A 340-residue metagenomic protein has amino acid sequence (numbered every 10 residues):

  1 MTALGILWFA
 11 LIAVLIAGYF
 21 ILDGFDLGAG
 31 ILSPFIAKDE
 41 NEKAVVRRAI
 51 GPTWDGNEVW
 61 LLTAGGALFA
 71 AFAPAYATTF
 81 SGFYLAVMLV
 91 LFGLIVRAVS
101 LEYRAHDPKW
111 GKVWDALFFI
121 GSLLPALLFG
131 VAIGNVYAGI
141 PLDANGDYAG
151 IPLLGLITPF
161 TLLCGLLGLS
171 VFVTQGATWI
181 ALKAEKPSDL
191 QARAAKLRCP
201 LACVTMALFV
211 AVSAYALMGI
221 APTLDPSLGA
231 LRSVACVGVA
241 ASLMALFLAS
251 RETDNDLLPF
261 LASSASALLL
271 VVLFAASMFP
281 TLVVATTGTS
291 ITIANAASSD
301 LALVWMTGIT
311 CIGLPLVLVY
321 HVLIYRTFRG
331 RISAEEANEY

Functional and structural regions predicted by a protein language model:
M1-G56, L62-G65: N-terminal signal-anchor module of multipass membrane proteins
W8-Y19, T78-F92, F119-L124, G155-V171 (+1 more regions): Alpha-helical transmembrane segments
A29-P52, F69-A75, T79, E102-V113 (+5 more regions): Juxtamembrane membrane-water interface segments of multi-pass membrane proteins, especially cytoplasmic-side
A44-L62, G111-A126, L190-C203, S263-S266 (+2 more regions): Juxtamembrane helix-loop boundaries in multi-pass membrane proteins
T53-L124, D143, P222-A230: Membrane-interface helix-loop-helix modules in multi-pass inner-membrane proteins
Y103-N255, P259, L273: Long, contiguous internal "core" modules enriched in hydrophobic/ aromatic residues
L268-G288: Juxtamembrane non-transmembrane "cap" segments at the membrane-aqueous interface of multi-pass membrane proteins
V284-W305: Short, membrane-exposed interhelical loops at transmembrane-helix boundaries
